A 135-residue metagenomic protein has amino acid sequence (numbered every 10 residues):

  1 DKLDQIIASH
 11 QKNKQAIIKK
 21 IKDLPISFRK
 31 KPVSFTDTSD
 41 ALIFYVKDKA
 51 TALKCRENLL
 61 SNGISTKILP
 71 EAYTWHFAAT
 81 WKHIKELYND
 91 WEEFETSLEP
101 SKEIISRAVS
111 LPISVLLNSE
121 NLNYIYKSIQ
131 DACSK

Functional and structural regions predicted by a protein language model:
D1-Q15, P32-V33, K49-A52: Structural signature of PLP-dependent enzymes
D1-Q5, D40-K47, I113-S114: Short, well-ordered beta-strand elements within core beta-sheets of diverse protein domains
Q11-I18, F28-Y45: Conserved glycine-rich beta-strand-loop-beta hairpin in the small C-terminal domain of fold type I
A16, R56-L98, K102-V109: Conserved PLP cofactor-binding pocket of PLP-dependent enzymes
L53-N62, I125-I129: Short amphipathic alpha-helices in soluble, non-transmembrane regions that often serve as interface/regulatory elements
S110-E120: Proline-centric
S119-K135: A short beta-strand-loop micro-motif that forms or neighbors metal/cofactor- and ligand-binding patches at active-site
